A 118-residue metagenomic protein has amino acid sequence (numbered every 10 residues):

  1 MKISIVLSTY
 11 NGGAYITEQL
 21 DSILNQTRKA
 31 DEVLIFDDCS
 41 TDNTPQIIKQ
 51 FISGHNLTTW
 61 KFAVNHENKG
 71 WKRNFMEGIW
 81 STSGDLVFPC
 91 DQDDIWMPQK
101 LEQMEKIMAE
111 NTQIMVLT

Functional and structural regions predicted by a protein language model:
M1-T118: Nucleotide-sugar donor-binding/catalytic module of glycosyltransferases that assemble extracellular/cell-envelope
